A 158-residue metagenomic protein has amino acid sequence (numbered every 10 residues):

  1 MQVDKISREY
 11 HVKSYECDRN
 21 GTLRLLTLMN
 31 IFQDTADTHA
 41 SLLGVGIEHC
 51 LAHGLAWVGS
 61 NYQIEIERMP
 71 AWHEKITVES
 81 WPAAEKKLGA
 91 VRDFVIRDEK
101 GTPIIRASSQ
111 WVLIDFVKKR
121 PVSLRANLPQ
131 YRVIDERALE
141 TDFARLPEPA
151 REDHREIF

Functional and structural regions predicted by a protein language model:
M1-G59, R106-S108, D115-F158: Hot-dog-fold acyl-thioester-processing enzymes
S14, D93-V95, W111: Generic short beta-strand
S60-N61, E65, Q110: A signal for specific C-terminal beta-sheet/loop modules enriched in small/flexible residues with GP/PG/PP motifs
Q63-K100: Hydrophobic beta-sheet segments that form the core/acyl-binding groove of ACP/CoA-dependent acyl-chain-processing
D98, L113-D115: Residue-level signal for short segments within beta-strands and strand-turn junctions of well-structured beta-sheet
